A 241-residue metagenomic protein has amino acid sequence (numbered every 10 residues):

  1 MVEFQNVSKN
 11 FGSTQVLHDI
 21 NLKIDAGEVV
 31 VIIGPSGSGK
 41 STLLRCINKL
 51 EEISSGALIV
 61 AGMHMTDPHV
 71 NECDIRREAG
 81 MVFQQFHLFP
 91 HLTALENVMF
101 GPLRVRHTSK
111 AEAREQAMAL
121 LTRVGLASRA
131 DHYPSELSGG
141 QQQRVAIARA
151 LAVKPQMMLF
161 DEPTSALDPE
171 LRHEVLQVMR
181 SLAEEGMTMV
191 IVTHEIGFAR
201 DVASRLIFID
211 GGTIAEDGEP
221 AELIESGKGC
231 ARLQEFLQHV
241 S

Functional and structural regions predicted by a protein language model:
M1-P220: ABC family nucleotide-binding domain
A221-S241: C-terminal boundary and immediately downstream tail of ABC-type ATPase nucleotide-binding domains
